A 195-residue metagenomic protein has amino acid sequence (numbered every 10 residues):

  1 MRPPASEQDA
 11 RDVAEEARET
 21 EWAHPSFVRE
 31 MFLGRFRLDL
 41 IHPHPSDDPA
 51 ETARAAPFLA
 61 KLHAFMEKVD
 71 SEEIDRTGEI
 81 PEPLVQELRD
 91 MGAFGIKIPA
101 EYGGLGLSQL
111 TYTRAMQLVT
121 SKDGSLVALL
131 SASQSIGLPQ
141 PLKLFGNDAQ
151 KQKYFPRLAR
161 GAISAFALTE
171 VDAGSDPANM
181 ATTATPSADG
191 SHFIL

Functional and structural regions predicted by a protein language model:
M1-S133, Q140-S164, S175, S191-F193: Amphipathic, small/basic residue-rich leader segments at the start of a protein or domain
L138-P139, A184: Solvent-exposed, well-ordered amphipathic alpha-helical segments that flank/support binding or catalytic loops
K153, R157, T169-P186: Beta-sandwich/jelly-roll carbohydrate-recognition scaffolds of carbohydrate-active enzymes
T183-L195: FAD-binding subdomain of flavoenzyme oxidoreductases
